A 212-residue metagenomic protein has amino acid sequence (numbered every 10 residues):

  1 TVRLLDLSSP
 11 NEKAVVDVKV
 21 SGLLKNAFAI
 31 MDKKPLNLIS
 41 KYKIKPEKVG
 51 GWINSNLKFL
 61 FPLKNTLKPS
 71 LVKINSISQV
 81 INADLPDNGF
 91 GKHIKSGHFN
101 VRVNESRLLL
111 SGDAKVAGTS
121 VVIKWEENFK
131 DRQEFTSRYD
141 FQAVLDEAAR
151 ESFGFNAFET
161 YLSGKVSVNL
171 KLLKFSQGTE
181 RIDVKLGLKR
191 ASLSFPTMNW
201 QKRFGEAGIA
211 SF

Functional and structural regions predicted by a protein language model:
R3-L85, E126-F212: Extended amphipathic, helix-rich lipid-handling scaffolds
F90-K92: Beta-sandwich strand segments
H98-N100, D113, N169: Short, surface-exposed charged micro-motifs
L108-G112: Transmembrane beta-strand segments that form the barrel wall of outer-membrane beta-barrel proteins
